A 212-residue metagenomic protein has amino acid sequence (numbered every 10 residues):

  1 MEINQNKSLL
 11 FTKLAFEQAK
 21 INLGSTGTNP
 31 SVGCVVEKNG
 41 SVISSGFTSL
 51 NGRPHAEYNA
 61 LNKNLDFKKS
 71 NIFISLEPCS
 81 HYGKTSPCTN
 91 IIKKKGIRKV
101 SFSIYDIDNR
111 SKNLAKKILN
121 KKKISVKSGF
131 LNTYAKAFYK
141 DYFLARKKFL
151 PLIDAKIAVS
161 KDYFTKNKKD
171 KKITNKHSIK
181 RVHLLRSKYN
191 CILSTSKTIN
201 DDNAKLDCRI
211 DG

Functional and structural regions predicted by a protein language model:
M1-T26, N39-V42, K68, Y82-G212: Zinc-dependent deaminase
T26-V32: Conserved N-terminal beta1-alpha1 strand-loop-helix module at the mouth
G33, C79, T195: Conserved acidic catalytic centers in enzymes
G33-C34, K156: Generic short beta-strand
C34, K38, V42-N62, F130: N-terminal beta-alpha supersecondary unit
F47, P54-H55, I72-I91: Local cysteine-cluster metal-coordination motifs and their immediate loop/turn environment, predominantly Fe-S cluster
N64-D66: Glycine-rich helix-loop-beta junction characteristic of Rossmann-like nucleotide cofactor-binding loops
